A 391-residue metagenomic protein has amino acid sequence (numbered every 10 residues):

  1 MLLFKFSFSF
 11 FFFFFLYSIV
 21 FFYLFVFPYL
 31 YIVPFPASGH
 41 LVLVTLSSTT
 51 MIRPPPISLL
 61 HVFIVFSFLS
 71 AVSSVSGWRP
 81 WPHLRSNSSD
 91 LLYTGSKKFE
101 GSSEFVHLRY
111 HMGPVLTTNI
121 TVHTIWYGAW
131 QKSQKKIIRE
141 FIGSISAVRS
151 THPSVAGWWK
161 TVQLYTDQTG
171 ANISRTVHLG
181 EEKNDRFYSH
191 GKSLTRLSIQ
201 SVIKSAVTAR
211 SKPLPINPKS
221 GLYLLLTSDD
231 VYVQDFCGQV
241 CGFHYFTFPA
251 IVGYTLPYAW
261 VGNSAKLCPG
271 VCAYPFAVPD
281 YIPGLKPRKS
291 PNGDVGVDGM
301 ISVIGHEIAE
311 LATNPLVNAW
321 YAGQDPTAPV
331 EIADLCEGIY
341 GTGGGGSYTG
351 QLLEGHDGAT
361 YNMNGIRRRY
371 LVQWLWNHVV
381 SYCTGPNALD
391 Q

Functional and structural regions predicted by a protein language model:
M1-P34: Hydrophobic alpha-helical signal peptides and transmembrane signal-/tail-anchor segments that drive secretory-pathway
F10-Y17, Y23, P55-S74: Cleavable N-terminal signal peptides of Sec/SRP-targeted secreted and luminal proteins
W78-S96, E100-P114, H123, C241 (+6 more regions): Surface-exposed extracytoplasmic segments
R79-I203: N-terminal carbohydrate-binding/catalytic regions of secreted carbohydrate-active enzymes
M112-P114, W126-W130, T227-V231, G262-A265: Short, flexible loop/turn elements at secondary-structure junctions
T121-W126, T151-G157, Q163, R175-H178 (+4 more regions): Structural recognition of the beta-strand scaffold that forms the well-ordered cores of secreted hydrolase catalytic
A171-T247, G253, P257: Active-site-proximal segments of metallohydrolase catalytic domains
A250-Q391: Catalytic cores of secreted/periplasmic or lumenal enzymes
